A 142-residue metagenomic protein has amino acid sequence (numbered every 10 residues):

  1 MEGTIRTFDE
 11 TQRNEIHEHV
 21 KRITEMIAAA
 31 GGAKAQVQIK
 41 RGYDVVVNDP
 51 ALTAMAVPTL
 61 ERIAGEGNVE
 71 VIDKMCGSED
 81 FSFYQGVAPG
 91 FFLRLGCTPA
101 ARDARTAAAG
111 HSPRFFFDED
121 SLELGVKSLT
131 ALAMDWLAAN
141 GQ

Functional and structural regions predicted by a protein language model:
M1-Q142: Metal-dependent amide/peptide-bond hydrolase catalytic core, centered on the "pita-bread" metallohydrolase fold
